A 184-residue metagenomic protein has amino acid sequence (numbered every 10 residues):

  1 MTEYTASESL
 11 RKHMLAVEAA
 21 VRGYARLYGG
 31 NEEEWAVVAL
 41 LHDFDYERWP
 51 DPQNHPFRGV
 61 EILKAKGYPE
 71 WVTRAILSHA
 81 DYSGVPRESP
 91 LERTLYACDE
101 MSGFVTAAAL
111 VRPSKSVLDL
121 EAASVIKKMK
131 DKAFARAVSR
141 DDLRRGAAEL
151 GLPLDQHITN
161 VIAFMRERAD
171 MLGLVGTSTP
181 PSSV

Functional and structural regions predicted by a protein language model:
M1-E3: A short small-residue
A6-E33, E47: Alpha-helical phosphate/pyrophosphate-handling elements in metalloenzyme active cores
R11-L15, Q53, E88, D119 (+3 more regions): Electropositive phosphate-/nucleotide-binding environments in soluble metabolic enzymes
A16-G23, R58, I62, F164: Residue-level detector of alpha-helical secondary structure
Y28-K132, R144: Divalent metal-dependent catalytic cores for phosphoryl transfer on phosphate-bearing substrates
S124-S183: A structured, mid-to-C-terminal "fold-capping" secondary-structure block
